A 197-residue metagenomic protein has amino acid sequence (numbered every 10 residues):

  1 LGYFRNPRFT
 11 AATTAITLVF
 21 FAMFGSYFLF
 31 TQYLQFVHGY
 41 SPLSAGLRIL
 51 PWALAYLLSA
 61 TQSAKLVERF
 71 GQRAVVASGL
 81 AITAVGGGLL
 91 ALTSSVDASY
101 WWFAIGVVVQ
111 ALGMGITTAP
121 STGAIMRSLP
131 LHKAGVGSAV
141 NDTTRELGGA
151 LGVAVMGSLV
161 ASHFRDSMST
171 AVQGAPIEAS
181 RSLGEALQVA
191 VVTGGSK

Functional and structural regions predicted by a protein language model:
L1-H132, V136: Transmembrane core module of solute transporters
G123-A124, V140, T144-K197: Hydrophobic transmembrane architecture of multi-pass small-molecule transporters
